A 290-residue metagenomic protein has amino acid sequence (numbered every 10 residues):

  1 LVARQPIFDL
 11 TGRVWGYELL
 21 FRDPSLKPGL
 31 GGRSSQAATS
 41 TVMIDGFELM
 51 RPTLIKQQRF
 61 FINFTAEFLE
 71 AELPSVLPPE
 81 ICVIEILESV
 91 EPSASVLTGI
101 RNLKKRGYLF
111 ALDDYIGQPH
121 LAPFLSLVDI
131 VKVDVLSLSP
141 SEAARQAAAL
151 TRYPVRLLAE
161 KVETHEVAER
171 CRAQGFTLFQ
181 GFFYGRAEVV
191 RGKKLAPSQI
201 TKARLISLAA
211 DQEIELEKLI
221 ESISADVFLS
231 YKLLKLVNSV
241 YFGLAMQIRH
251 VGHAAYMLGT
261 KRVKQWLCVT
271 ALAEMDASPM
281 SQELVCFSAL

Functional and structural regions predicted by a protein language model:
L1-I81, E88-E91, S95, N102 (+3 more regions): Bacterial c-di-GMP phosphodiesterase EAL domain
R4-F8, R13-W15, I100-L103, I130 (+6 more regions): Structured catalytic/translocation cores of nucleotide/phosphate-coupled proteins
L30, E142, V190-G192: Generic domain-boundary/flexible-linker signal
R33, V133, L157, K161 (+2 more regions): Short, flexible active-site loop motifs that bind/organize anionic cofactors or intermediates
S40, I44, S93, L97 (+3 more regions): Short, well-ordered alpha-helical scaffold segments within catalytic/effector domains
L73-Y184: The catalytic core of metal-dependent phosphodiesterases that act on cyclic dinucleotides
T164-L290: Conserved alpha-helical "signature site" that marks functionally important helical segments or helix/loop junctions
